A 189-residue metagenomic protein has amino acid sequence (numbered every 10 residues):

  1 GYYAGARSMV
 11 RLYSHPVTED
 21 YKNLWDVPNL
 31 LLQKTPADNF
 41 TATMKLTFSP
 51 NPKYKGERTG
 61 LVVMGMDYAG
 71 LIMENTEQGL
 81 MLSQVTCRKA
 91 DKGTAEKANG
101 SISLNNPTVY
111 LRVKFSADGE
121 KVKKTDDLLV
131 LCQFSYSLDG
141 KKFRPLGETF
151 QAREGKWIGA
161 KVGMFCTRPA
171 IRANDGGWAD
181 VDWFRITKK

Functional and structural regions predicted by a protein language model:
G1-K189: Extracellular glycan-recognition regions
